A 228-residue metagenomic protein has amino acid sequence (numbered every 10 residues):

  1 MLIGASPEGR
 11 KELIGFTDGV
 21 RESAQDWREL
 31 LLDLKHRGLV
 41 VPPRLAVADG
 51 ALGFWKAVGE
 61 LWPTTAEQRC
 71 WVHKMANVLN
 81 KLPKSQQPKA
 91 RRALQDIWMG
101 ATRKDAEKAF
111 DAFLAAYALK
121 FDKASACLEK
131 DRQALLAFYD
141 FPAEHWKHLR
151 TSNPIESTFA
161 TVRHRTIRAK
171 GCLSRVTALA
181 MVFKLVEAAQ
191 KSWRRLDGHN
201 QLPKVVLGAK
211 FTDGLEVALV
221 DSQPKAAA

Functional and structural regions predicted by a protein language model:
M1-V47, L52, K56, L61-T64 (+1 more regions): RNase H-like nuclease fold core
E12, T65, H73-N77, L136 (+1 more regions): Residue-level signal for pocket-adjacent positions within structured domains
G19-S23, A46, E67-C70, L82-Q86 (+2 more regions): A generic short alpha-helical patch detector that favors 3-5-residue windows in or near N-terminal regions
W27-R28, L39, W55, W71 (+3 more regions): Tryptophan-centered motif/residue detector
K35, L39, G59-P63, P83 (+4 more regions): Hydrophobic/aromatic-lined pockets within catalytic cores
R44-L52, A57-A93: Conserved beta-strand -> loop -> alpha-helix junction used to position metal-binding or nucleic-acid-contacting
D96-A228: Acidic/histidine-rich catalytic cores and adjacent linkers of DNA breakage/strand-transfer/modification proteins
